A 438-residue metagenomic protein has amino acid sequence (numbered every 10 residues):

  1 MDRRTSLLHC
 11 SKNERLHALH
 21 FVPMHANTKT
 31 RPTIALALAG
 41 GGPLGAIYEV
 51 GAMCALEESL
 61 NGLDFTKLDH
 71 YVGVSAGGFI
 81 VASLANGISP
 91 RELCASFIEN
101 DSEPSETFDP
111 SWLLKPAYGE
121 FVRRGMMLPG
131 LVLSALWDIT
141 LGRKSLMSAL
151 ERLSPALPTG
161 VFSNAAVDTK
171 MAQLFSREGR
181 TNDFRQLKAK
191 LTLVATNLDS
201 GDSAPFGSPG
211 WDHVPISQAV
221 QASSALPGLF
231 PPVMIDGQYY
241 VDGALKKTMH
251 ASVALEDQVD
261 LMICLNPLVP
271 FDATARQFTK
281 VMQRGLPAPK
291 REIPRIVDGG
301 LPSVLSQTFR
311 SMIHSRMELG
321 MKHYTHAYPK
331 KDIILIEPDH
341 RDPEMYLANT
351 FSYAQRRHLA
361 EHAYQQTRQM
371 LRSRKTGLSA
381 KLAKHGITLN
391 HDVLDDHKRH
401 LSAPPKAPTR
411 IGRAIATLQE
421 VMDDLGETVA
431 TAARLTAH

Functional and structural regions predicted by a protein language model:
D2, L7-V74, F79-H438: Patatin-like phospholipase
